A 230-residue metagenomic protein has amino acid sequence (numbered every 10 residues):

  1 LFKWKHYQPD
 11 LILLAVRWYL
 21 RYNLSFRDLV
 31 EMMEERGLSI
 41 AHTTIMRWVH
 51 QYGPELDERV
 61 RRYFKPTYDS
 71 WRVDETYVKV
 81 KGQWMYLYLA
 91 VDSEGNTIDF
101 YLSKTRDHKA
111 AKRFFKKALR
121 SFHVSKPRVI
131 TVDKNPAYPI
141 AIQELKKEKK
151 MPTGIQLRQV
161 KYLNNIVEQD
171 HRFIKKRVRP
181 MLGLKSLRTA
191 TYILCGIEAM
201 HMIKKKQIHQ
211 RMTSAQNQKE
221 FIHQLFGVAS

Functional and structural regions predicted by a protein language model:
L1-S230: Residue-level recognition of single "structural anchor" positions that define or cap local secondary structure
